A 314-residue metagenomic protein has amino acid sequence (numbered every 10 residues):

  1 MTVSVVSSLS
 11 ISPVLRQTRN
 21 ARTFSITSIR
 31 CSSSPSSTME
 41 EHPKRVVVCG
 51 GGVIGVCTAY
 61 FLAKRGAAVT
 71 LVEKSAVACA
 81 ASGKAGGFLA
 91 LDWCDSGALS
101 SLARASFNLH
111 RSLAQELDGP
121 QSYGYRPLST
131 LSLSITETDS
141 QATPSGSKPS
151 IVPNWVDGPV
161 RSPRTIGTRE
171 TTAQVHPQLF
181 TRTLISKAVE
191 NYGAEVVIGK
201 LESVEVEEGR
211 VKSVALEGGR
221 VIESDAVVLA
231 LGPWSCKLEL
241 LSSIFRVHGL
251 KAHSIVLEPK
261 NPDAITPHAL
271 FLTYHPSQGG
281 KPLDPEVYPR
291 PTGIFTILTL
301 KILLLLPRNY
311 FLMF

Functional and structural regions predicted by a protein language model:
M1-S25: N-terminal chloroplast transit peptides
S25-P43: A short, basic/flexible loop-to-alpha-helix module at the beginning of a structural domain
E41-T70: N-terminal Rossmann-like FAD-binding beta1-loop-alpha1 element of flavoenzymes
I54, V77, W234: Conserved Rossmann-like nucleotide-cofactor binding loop
Y60-F61, G87-L89, Y123-P127, A226 (+1 more regions): Active-site substrate-recognition segment that forms the wall of the catalytic cavity or substrate channel
F61-K64, K74-L128, T136-P149: Conserved FAD-binding subdomain of flavin-dependent enzymes
S112, E116-R210, A215: Flavin (FAD/FMN) cofactor-binding and adjacent substrate-gating region of FAD-dependent oxidoreductase domains
V175-I265: Predominantly flavin-linked oxidoreductase catalytic cores and closely associated redox partners
